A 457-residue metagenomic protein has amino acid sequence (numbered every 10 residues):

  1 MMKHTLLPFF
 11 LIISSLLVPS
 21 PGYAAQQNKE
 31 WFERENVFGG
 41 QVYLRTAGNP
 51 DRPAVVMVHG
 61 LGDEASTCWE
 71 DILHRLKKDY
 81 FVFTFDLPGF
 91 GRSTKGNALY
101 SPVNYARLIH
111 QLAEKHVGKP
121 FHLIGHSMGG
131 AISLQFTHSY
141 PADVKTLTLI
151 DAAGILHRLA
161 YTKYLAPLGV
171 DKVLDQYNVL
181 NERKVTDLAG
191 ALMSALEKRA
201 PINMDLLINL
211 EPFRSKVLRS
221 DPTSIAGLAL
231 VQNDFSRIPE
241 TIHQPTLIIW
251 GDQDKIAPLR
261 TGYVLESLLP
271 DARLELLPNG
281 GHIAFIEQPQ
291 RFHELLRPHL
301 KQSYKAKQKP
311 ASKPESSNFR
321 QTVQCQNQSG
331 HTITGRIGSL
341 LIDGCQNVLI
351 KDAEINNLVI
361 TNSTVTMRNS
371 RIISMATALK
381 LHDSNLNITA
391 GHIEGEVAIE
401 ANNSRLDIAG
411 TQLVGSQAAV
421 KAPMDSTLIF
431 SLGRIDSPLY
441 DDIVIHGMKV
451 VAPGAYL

Functional and structural regions predicted by a protein language model:
M2-V56, K77-F81, K119, G154 (+2 more regions): Alpha/beta-hydrolase fold catalytic core
A47-R92: Conserved HGGG/HGGXW glycine-rich cap/lid loop of the alpha/beta-hydrolase fold
T84-I124: Active-site loop/oxyanion-hole signature of alpha/beta-hydrolase fold enzymes
H138, L147-D187: Flexible "cap/lid" loop of the alpha/beta hydrolase fold
I208-F235: Hydrophobic, aromatic-rich cap/lid helix
I242, I248-W250, D254: Short beta-strand/loop motif that positions the catalytic acidic residue of the alpha/beta-hydrolase fold
G280-H293: Catalytic histidine-centered segment of alpha/beta-hydrolase-like enzymes
T322-Q324, G338-D343, N356-N362, M375-H382 (+3 more regions): Glycine-rich beta-solenoid repeat tracts in large extracellular/virion proteins
